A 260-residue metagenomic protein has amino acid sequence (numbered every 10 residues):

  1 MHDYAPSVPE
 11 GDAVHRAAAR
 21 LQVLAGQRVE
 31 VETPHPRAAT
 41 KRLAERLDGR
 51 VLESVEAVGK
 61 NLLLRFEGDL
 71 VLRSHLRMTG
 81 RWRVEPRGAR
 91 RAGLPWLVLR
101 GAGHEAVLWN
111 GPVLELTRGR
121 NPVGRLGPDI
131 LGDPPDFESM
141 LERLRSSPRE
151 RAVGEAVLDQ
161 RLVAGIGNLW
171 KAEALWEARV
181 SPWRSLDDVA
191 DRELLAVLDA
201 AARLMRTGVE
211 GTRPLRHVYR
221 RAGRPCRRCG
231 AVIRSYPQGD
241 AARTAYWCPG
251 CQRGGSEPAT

Functional and structural regions predicted by a protein language model:
M1-T260: Structured catalytic/nucleic-acid-binding cores of DNA maintenance enzymes
